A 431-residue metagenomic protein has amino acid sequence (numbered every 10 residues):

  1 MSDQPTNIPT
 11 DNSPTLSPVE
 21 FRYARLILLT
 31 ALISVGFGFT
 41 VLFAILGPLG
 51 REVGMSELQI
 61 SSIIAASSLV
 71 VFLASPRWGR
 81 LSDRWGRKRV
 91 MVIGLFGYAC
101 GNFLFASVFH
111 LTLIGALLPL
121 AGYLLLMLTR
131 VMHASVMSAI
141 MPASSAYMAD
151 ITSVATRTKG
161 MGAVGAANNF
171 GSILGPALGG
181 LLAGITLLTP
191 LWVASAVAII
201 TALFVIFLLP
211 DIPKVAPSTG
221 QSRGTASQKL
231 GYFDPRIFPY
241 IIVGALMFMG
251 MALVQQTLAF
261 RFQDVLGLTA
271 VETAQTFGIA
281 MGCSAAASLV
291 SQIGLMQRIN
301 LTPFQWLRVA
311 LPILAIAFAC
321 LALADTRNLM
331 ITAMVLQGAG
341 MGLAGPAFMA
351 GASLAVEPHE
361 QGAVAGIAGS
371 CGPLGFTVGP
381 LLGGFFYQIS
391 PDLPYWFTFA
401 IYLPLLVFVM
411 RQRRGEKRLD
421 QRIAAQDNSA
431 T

Functional and structural regions predicted by a protein language model:
S2-R22, P210-I241, Q426-T431: Juxtamembrane intracellular "pre-TM" segments in multi-pass secondary transporters
I33, I114-A139, A245, L329-L343: Hydrophobic core of transmembrane alpha-helices in multi-pass small-molecule transporters, especially MFS/SLC-type
A44-Q59, Q256-Q275: Short amphipathic helix-loop junctions that connect adjacent transmembrane helices in Major Facilitator Superfamily/SLC
L69-L73, T276-I299: Transmembrane alpha-helices of Major Facilitator/SLC transporters
A74-R87, V290-P303, Y387: Helix-to-loop junctions at the C-terminal end of transmembrane segments in multipass secondary transporters
F96-P119, I313-D325: C-terminal ends and interior cores of transmembrane alpha-helices in multi-pass membrane transporters/permeases
T129-F170: Cytoplasmic helix-loop-helix junction between adjacent transmembrane helices in 12-TM secondary transporters
A139-T152, L343-E357: Intracellular juxtamembrane helix-capping segments at the cytosolic ends of symmetry-related transmembrane helices
